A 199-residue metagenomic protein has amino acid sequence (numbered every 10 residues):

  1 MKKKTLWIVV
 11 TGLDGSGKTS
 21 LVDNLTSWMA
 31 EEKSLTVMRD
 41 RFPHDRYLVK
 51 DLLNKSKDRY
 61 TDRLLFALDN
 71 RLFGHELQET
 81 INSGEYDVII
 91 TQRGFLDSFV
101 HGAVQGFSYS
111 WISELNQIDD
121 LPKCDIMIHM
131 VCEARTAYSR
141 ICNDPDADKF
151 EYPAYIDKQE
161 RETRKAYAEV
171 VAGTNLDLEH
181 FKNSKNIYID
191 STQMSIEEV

Functional and structural regions predicted by a protein language model:
M1-T5: Phosphate-binding P-loop
V10: Hydrophobic anchor at the beta1->P-loop junction of P-loop NTPases
G15-S16: ATP-binding Walker
T19: Walker A/P-loop
N24-T26, Y138-V199: NTP-dependent small-molecule kinase module
S27-V37: Post-Walker A helix-loop "phosphate-sensing" segment adjacent to the P-loop in P-loop NTPases
T36-E114: ATP-dependent small-molecule kinase phosphotransfer cores that center on conserved nucleotide phosphate-binding segments
S98-E169: A glycine- and Lys/Arg-enriched "phosphate-lid" helix/loop adjacent to the NTP-binding pocket of small-molecule kinases
